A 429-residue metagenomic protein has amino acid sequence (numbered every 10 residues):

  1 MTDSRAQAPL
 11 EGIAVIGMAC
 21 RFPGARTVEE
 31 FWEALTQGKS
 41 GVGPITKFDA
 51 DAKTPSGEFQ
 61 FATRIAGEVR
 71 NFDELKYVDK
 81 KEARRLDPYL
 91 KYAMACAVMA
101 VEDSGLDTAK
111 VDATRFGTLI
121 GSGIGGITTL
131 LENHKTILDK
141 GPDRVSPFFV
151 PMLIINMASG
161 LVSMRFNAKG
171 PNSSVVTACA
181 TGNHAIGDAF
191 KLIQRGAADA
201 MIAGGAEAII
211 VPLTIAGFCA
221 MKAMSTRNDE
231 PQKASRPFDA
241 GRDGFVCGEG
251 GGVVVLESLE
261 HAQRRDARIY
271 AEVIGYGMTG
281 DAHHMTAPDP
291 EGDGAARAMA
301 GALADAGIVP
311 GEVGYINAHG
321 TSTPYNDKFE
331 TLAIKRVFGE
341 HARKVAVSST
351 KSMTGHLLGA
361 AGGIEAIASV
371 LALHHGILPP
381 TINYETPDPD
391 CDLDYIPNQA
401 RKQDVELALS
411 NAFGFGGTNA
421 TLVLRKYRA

Functional and structural regions predicted by a protein language model:
M1-E82, S104, E260-E272, I367-T381 (+1 more regions): ACP-dependent fatty acid/polyketide chain-elongation machinery
M1-V15, T108-A113, A306-E312, R343 (+1 more regions): Flexible, low-complexity linker/loop segments at domain and module junctions
G12-I16, G43, D229-A306, Y315 (+1 more regions): Condensing-enzyme catalytic core mediating Claisen C-C bond formation in acyl metabolism
V15, K39-T177, A206-I215, P310-K328: Conserved beta-ketoacyl condensing-enzyme motif
F22, A93-L106, I155-E207, F245-A267 (+2 more regions): Active-site-proximal alpha-helical scaffold in enzymes
P44, D139-S146, H184-G187, K191 (+5 more regions): Glycine-/small-residue-rich "gating" segment that lines the acyl/pantetheine channel and substrate pocket
A100-D112, A262-I269, M299-Y315, V337-H341: Phosphate/pyrophosphate-binding loops at sites that engage ATP/ADP/AMP, CoA/4′-phosphopantetheine, polyphosphate
A197-D243, Y276-P290, A318-D327, K344-D394: Acyl-CoA/ACP chain-elongation machinery
